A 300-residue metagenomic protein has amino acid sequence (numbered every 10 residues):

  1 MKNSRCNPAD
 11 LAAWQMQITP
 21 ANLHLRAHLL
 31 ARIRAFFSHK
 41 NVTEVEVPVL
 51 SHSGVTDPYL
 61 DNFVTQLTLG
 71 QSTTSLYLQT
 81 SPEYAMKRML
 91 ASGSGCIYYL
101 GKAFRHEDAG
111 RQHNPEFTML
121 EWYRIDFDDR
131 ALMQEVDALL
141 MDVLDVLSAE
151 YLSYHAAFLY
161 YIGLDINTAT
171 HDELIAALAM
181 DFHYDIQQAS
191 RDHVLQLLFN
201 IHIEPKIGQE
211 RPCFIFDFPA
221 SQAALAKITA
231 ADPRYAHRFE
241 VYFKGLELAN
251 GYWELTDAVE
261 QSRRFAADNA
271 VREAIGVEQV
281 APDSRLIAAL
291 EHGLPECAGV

Functional and structural regions predicted by a protein language model:
K2-A131, L178-A179, H183, Q187 (+2 more regions): Class II aminoacyl-tRNA synthetase-like tRNA-binding/catalytic domains
H24-R32, K40, S81-A85, Y99 (+11 more regions): Generic recognition of stable, solvent-exposed alpha-helical segments in well-folded globular domains
G95, Y99-E173: N-terminal hydrophobic targeting segments
L139-G245, A267-E296: Metal-assisted phosphate- and nucleotidyl-transfer catalytic regions
V300: Short acidic/histidine-rich active-site segments
